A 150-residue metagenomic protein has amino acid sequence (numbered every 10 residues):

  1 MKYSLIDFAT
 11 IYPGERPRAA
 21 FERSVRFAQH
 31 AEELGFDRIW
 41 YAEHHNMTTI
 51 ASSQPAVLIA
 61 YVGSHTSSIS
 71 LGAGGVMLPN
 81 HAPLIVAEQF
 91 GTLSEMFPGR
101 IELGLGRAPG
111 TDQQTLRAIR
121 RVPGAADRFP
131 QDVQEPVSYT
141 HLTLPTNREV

Functional and structural regions predicted by a protein language model:
M1-T66, H141: N-terminal beta1-alpha1-beta2 module of alpha/beta enzyme domains
K2-P17, P79-Y139: Flexible, glycine-rich active-site loops centered on histidine and acidic residues that chelate a metal or position
I39, L71, I101-L103: Hydrophobic residues within beta-strands of alpha/beta enzymes
A42, G74, G104-G106: Structural motif
T48-I50, V76-H81: Glycine-rich "substrate-gating" loop/helix at the edge of Rossmann-like oxidoreductase active sites
T66-G74: Conserved catalytic cysteine-centered active-site region of acyl-thioester-dependent Claisen-condensing enzymes
T140-T146: Conserved small/polar residues in nucleotide/adenosyl-binding loops
